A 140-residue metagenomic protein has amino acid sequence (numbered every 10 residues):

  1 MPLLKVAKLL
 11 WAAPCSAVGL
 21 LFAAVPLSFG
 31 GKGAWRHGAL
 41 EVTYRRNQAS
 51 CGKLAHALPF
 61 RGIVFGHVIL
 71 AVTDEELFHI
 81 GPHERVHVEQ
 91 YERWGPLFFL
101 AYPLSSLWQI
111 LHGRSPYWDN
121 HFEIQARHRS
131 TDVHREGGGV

Functional and structural regions predicted by a protein language model:
M1-F60, F98-V140: Metalloprotease/metallohydrolase-associated module, dominated by Zn2+-dependent proteases
A57-P82, E92: Short pre-active-site segment immediately N-terminal to the catalytic Zn-binding motif
E76, G95, V133: Residue-level detector of flexible, active-site-proximal loop/helix-junction positions within diverse enzyme catalytic
I80-E84, Q90, P116-D119: Hydrophobic alpha-helical transmembrane segments and immediately flanking/interface helices in integral membrane
R85-A101: Catalytic Zn2+-binding segment of zinc metalloproteases
